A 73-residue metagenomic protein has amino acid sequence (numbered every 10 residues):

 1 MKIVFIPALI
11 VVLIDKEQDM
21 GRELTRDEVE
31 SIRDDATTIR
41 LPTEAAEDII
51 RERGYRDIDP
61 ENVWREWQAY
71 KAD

Functional and structural regions predicted by a protein language model:
K2-P42, I49: Amphipathic alpha-helical packing elements
L41-W67: Short, charged early-sequence alpha-helical segments and their helix-coil boundaries
Q68-D73: A binding-site-centric feature that preferentially detects glycan-recognition modules on secreted/surface proteins
